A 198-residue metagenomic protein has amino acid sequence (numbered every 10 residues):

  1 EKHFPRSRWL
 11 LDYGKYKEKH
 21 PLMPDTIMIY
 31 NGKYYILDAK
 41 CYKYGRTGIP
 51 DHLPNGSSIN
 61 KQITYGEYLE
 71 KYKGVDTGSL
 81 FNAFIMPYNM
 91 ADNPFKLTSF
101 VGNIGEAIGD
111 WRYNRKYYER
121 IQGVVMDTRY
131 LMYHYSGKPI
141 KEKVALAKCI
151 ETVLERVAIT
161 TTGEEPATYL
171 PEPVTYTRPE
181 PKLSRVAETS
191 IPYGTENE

Functional and structural regions predicted by a protein language model:
E1-L183, A187, Y193-G194: Catalytic core segments in nucleotide and nucleic-acid processing enzymes
